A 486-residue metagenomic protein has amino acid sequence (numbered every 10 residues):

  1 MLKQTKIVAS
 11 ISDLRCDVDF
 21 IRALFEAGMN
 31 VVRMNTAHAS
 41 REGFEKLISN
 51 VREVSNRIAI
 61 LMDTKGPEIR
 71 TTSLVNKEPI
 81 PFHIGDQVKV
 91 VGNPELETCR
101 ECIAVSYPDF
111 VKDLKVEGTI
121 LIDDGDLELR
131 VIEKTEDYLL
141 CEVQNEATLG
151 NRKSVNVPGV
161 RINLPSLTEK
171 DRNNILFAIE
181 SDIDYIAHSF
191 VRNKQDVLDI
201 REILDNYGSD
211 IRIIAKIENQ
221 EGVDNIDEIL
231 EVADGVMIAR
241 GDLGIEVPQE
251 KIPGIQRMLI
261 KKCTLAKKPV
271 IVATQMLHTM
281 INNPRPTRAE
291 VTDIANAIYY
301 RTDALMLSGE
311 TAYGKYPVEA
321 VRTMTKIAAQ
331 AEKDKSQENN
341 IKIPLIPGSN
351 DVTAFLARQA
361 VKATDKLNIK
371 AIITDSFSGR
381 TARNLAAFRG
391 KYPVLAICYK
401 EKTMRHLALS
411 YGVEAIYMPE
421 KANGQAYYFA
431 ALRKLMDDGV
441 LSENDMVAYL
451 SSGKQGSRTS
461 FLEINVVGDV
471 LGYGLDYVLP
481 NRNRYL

Functional and structural regions predicted by a protein language model:
M1-L486: Non-catalytic helical/linker scaffolds that mediate oligomerization, partner binding, and domain coupling around large
